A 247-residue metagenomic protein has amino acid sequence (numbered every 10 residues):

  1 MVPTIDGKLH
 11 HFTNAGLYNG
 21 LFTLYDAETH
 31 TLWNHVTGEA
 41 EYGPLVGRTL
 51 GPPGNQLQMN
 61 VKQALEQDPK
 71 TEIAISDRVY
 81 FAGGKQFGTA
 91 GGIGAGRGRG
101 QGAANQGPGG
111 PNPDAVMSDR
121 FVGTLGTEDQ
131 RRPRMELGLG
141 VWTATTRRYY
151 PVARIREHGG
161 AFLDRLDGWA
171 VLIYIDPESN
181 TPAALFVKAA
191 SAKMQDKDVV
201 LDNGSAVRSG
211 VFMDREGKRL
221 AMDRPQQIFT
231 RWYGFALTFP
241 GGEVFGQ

Functional and structural regions predicted by a protein language model:
M1-Q247: Mid-to-C-terminal functional-domain signal that highlights helix-capping/loop sites within ligand-binding modules
